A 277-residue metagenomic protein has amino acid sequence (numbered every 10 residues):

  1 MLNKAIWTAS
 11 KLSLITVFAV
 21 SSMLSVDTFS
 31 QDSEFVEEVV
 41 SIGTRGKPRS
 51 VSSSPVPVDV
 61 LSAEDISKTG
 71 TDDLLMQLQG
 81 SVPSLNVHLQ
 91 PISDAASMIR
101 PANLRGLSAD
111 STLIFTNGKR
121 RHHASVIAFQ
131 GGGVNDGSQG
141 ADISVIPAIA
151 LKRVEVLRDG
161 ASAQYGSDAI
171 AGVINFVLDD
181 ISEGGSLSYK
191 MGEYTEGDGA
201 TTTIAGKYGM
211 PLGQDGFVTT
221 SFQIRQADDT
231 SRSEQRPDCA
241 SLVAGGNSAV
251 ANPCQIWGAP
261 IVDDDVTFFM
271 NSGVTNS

Functional and structural regions predicted by a protein language model:
E38-T69, A96, S125-D136, G185: N-terminal periplasmic "start-of-domain" segments of outer-membrane beta-barrel proteins
S54-Q79, P101-L107, S138-S144, M191-T195 (+1 more regions): Short, polar/charged loop or turn motifs at beta-strand boundaries
V58, I66, L78, V154 (+3 more regions): Non-catalytic regulatory/gating segments with a bias toward low-complexity or hydrophobic composition
L74, T112, I181-G185, Q214-V218 (+1 more regions): Outer-envelope beta-barrel architecture signal
L74-Q77, S81, A102, F115 (+3 more regions): N-terminal periplasmic accessory domains that precede and gate Gram-negative outer-membrane beta-barrel machines
Q79-A124: Extracytoplasmic beta-strand/coil segments of soluble accessory domains associated with Gram-negative outer-membrane
K119-R158: Short acidic/polar hinge/loop motifs at secondary-structure boundaries that mediate gating or recognition
K152, E196-S277: Transmembrane beta-barrel wall of Gram-negative outer-membrane proteins
